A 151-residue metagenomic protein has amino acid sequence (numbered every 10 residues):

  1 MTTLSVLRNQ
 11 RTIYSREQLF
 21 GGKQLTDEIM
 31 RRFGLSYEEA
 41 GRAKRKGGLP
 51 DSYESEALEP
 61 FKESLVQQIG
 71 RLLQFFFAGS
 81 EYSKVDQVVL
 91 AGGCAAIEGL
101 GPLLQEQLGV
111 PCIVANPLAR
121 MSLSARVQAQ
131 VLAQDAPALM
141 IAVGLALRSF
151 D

Functional and structural regions predicted by a protein language model:
M1-D151: Hydrophobic/aromatic-enriched cytosolic interaction surfaces used to assemble or bind macromolecules
